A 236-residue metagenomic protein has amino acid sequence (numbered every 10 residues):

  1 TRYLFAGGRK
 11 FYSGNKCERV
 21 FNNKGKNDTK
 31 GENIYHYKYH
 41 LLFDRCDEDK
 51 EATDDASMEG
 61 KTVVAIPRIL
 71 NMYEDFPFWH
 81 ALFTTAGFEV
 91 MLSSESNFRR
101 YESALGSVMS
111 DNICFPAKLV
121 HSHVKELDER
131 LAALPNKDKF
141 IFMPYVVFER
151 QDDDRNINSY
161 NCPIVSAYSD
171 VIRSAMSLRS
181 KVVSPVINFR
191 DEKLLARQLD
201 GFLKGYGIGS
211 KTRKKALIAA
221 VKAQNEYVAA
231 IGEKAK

Functional and structural regions predicted by a protein language model:
T1-K236: An N-terminal assembly and electron-transfer interface module characteristic of large anaerobic redox and radical
